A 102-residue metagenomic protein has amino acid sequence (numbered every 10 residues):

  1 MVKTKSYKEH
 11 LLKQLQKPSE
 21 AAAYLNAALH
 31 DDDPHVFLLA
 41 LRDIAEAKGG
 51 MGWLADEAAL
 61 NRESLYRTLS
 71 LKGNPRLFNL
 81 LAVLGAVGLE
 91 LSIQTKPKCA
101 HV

Functional and structural regions predicted by a protein language model:
M1-D43: N-terminal flexible/basic segments that precede or flank functional cores
A21, L25, P34, R62-L65 (+1 more regions): Alpha-helical structural signal
A47-R67: Short alpha-helical DNA-recognition segment
K48, N74-L77: Residue at a beta-strand N-cap/secondary-structure junction
S70-L71: Residue-level detection of the helix-turn-helix DNA-binding "recognition helix"
R76-Q94: DNA major-groove recognition helix of helix-turn-helix/homeodomain DNA-binding modules
F78, C99-V102: Long, contiguous binding/interaction regions
